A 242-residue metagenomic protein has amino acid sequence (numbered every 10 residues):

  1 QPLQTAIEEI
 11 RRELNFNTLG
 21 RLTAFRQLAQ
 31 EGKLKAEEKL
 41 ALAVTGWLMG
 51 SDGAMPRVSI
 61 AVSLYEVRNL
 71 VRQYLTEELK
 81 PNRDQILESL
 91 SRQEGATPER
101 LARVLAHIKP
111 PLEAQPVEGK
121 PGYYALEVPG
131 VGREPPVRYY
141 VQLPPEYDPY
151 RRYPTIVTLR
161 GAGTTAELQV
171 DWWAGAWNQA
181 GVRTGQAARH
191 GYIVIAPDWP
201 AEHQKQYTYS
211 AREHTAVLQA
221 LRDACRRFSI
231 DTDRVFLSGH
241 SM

Functional and structural regions predicted by a protein language model:
Q1-Y153: A domain-start/cap signature at the N-terminus of enzymes
R152-T155, L159-R227: Active-site machinery of serine-nucleophile hydrolases
I230-T232: Active-site acidic short loop of glycosyltransferases
R234-F236: Residue in the alpha/beta-hydrolase core beta-strand immediately N-terminal to the catalytic nucleophile
S238-M242: Gly/Ala-rich beta-loop-alpha elbow adjacent to hydrolase catalytic centers
